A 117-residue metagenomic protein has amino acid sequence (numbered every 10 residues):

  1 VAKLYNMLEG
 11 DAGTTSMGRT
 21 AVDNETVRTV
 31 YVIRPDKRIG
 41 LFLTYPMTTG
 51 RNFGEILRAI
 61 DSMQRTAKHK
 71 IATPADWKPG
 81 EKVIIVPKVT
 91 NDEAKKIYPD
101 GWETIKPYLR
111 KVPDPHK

Functional and structural regions predicted by a protein language model:
V1-K117: Chalcogenol-based redox active-site neighborhoods
